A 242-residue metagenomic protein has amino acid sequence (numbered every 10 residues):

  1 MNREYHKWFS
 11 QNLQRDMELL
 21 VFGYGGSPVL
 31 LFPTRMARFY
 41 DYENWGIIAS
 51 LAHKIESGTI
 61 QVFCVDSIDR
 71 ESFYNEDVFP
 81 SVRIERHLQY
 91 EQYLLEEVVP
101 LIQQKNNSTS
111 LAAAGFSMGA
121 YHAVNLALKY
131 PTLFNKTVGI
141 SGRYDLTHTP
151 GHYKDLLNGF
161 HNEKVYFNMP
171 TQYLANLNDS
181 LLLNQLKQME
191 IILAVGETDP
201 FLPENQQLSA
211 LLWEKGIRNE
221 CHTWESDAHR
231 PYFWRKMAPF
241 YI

Functional and structural regions predicted by a protein language model:
M1-I242: Non-catalytic cap/lid and distal C-terminal segments of serine-dependent acyl enzymes
